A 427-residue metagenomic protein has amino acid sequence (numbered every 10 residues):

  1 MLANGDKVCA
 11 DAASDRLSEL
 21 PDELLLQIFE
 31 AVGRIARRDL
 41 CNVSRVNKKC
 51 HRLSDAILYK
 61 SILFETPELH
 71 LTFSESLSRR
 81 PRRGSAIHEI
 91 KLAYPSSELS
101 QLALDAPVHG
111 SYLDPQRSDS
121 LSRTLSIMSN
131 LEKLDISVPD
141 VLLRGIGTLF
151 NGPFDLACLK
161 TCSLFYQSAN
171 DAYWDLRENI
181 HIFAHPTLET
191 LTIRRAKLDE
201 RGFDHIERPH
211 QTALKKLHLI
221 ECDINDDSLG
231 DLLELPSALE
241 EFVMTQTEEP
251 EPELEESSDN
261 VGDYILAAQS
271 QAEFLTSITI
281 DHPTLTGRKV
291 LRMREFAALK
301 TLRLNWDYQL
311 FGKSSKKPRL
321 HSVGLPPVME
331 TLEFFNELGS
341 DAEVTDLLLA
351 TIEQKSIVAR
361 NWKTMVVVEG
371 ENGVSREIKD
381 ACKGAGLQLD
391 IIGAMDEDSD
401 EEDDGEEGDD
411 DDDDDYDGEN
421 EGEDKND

Functional and structural regions predicted by a protein language model:
G5-A13: Short, contiguous pre-domain boundary segments
A12, I28, T284-G287, L291-D427: Leucine-rich solenoid repeat modules
S14-L104, D114, R144: Hydrophobic regular-secondary-structure patch
D22, R37, D55-A56, P81-I87 (+14 more regions): Structural signal for repeat-unit boundaries in curved repeat scaffolds
G33, K48, D55, R82 (+10 more regions): Short amphipathic alpha-helices and their capping/turn residues within compact interaction modules
F64, L92, I136, L164 (+7 more regions): Conserved beta-strand positions
H70, S97-E273, T284-L291: Leucine-rich repeat
F73-S78, G262, K313-H321: Alpha-helical scaffolding within the catalytic cores of extracellular/periplasmic polymer-degrading hydrolases
